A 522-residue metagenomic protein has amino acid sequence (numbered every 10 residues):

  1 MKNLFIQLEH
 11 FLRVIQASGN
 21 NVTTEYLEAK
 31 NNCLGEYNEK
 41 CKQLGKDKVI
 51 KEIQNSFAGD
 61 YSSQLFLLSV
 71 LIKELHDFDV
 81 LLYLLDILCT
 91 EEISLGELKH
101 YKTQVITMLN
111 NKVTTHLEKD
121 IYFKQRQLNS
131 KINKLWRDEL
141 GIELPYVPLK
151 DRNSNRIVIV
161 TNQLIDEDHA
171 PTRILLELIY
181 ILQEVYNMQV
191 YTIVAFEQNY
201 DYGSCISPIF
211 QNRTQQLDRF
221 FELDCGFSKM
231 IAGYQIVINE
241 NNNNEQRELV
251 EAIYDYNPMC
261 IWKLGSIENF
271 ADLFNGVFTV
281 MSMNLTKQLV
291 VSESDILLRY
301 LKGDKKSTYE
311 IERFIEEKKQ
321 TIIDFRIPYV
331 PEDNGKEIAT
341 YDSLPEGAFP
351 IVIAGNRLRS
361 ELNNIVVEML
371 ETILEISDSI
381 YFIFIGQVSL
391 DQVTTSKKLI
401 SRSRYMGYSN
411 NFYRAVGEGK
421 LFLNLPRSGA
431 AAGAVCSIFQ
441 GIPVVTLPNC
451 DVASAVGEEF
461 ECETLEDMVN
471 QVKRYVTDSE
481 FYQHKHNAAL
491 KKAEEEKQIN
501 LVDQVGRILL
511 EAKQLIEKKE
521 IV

Functional and structural regions predicted by a protein language model:
K2-L44, V49-F57, L67, L84 (+2 more regions): N-terminal subdomain of nucleotide-sugar transferases
T114-Q127, V277-N334: Active-site-proximal region of nucleotide-activated glycan assembly enzymes, centered on histidine/acidic-rich loops
H169-L178, E317-S396, S401, Y405: Conserved catalytic-core segment of nucleotide-activated headgroup transferases in glycan assembly
E240-N244, Q387-L390, S403-V416, G429-A430: Conserved active-site histidine-acidic residue motif and adjacent donor-binding/catalytic loop of glycosyltransferases
R247-E251, Y408-K420, F439: Short acidic alpha-helix that forms the nucleotide-activated donor recognition element in Leloir-type transferases
Y256-C260, G417-A430, I442: Acidic donor-binding loop of glycosyltransferase active sites
Y309-E310, L425-E495: Catalytic binding pocket for nucleotide-activated donors in carbohydrate/polymer assembly enzymes
K336-D342, T477-E520: A charged, aromatic-enriched C-terminal amphipathic alpha-helix characteristic of glycosyltransferases across folds
